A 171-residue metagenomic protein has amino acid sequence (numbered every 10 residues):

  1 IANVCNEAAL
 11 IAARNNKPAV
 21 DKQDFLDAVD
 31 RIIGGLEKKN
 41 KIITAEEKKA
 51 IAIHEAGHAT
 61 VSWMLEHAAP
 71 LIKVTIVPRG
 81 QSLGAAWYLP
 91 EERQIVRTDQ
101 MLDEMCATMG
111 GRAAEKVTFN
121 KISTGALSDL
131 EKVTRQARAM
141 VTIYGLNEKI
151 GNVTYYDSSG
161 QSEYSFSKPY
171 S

Functional and structural regions predicted by a protein language model:
I1-Q23, D30-K38, A59-L71, M140-N147: AAA+ ATPase "lid" subdomain C-terminal helix
R14, A45, I122: Generic anion/oxyanion-binding catalytic loop in active/binding sites
A19, I42, N120-K121: Short, surface-exposed loop/turn segments at secondary-structure junctions
D21, I43-T44, S171: Ser/Thr-centered flexible coil motifs
L26-R31, G80-S82: Short, conserved phosphate-binding/catalytic loop or strand-edge motifs used in phosphoryl-/nucleotidyl-transfer
N40-A50: Short pre-active-site segment immediately N-terminal to the catalytic Zn-binding motif
A50-I53, A59-S171: Soluble catalytic regions of large protease machineries
